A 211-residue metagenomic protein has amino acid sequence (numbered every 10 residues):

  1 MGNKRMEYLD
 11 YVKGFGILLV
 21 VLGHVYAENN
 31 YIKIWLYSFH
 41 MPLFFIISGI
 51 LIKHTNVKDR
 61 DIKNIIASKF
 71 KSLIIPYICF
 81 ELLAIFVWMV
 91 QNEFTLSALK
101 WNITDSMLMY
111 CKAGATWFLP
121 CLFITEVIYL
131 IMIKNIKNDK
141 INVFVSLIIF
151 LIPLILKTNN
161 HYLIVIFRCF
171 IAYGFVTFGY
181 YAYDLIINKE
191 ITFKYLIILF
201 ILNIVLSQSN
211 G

Functional and structural regions predicted by a protein language model:
M1-G211: Alpha-helical transmembrane segments and their immediate juxtamembrane cytosolic regions
